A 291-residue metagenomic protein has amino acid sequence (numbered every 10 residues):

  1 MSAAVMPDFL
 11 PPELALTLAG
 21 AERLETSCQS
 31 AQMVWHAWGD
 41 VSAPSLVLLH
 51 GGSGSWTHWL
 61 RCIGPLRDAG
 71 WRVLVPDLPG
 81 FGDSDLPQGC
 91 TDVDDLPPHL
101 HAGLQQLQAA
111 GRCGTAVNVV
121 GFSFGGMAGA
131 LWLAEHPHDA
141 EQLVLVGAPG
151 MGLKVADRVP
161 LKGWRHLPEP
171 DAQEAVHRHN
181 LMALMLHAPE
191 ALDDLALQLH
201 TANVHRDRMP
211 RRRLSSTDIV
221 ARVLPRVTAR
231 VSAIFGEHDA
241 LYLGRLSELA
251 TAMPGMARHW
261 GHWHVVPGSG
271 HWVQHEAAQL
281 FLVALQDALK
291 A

Functional and structural regions predicted by a protein language model:
M1-L46, D68-W71, A109-C113, H259-H264 (+1 more regions): Alpha/beta-hydrolase fold catalytic core
H36-D85: Conserved HGGG/HGGXW glycine-rich cap/lid loop of the alpha/beta-hydrolase fold
V75-V120, V266: Active-site loop/oxyanion-hole signature of alpha/beta-hydrolase fold enzymes
G121, G125, G129: Gly/Ala-rich beta-loop-alpha elbow adjacent to hydrolase catalytic centers
A130-A134, E141-D171: Flexible "cap/lid" loop of the alpha/beta hydrolase fold
D171-A229: Conserved alpha/beta-hydrolase catalytic His-Asp/Glu region
F235-S269: Conserved loop-alpha-helix segment in the C-terminal half of the alpha/beta-hydrolase fold that carries the catalytic
V266-A278, L282: Catalytic histidine-centered segment of alpha/beta-hydrolase-like enzymes
